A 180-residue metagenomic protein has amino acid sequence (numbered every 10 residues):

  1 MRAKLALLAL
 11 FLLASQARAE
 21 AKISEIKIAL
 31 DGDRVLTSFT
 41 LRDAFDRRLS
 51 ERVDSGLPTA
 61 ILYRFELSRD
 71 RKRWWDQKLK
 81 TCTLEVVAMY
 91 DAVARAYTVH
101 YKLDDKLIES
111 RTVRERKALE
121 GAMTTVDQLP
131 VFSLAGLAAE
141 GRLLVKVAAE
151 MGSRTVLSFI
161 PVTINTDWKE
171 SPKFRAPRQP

Functional and structural regions predicted by a protein language model:
K4-A14: Bacterial N-terminal signal peptides
S15-A19: Sec/Tat signal peptide C-region and signal peptidase I cleavage site
A21-K27, R47, T83-E85, Q128-S133: Short structured motifs
A29-R52: N-terminal targeting signals for Sec/Tat export/insertion, comprising classic cleavable signal peptides
T37-L41, A92, T98, K102-D104 (+1 more regions): A beta-strand/beta-hairpin structural motif
R52-R114: Structured domain cores in non-transmembrane regions
T124-P180: Glycine-rich, aromatic-bearing surface loops/beta-hairpins
